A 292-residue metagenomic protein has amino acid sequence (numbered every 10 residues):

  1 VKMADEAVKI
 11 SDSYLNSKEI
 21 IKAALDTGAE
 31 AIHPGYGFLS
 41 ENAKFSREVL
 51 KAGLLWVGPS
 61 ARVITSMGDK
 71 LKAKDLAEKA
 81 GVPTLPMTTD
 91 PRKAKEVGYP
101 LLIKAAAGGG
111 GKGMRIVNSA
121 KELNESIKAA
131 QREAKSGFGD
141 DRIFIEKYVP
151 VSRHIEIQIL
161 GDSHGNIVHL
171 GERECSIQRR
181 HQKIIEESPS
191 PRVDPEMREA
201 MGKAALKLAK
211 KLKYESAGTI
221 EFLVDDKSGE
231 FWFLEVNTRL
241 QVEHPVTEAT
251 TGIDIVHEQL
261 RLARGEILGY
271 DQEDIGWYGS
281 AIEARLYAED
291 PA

Functional and structural regions predicted by a protein language model:
V1-A80, R92: ATP-binding N-terminal substructure of ATP-dependent carboxylate-amine bond-forming enzymes
K2-K9, L25, G58, A105 (+2 more regions): ATP-dependent carboxylate activation and anion-phosphoryl transfer catalytic cores that bind Mg-ATP to form
I10-L15, L85-M87, M114: Active-site mouth loops of central-metabolism enzymes
H33, L55-V57, L85, L102 (+1 more regions): Structural detector of well-ordered beta-strand residues that form the stable sheet scaffold of enzyme domains
E41, G68-K72, V97, M197 (+1 more regions): A generic structural signal for residues located within well-ordered alpha-helices of large catalytic or ligand-binding
M87-A94: Short acidic low-complexity segments
A94-I103: Acidic/histidine-enriched active-site and ligand-binding environments that engage anionic O-linkages
